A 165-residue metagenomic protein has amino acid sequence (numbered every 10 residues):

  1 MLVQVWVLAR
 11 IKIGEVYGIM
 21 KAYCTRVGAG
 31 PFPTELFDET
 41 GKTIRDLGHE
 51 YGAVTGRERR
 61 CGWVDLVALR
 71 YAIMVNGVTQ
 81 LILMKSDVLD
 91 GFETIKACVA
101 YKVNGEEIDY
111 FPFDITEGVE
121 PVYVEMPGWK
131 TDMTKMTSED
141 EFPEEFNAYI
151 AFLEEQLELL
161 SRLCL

Functional and structural regions predicted by a protein language model:
M1-L165: Non-transmembrane, aqueous-exposed alpha-helical and coiled segments at domain scale
